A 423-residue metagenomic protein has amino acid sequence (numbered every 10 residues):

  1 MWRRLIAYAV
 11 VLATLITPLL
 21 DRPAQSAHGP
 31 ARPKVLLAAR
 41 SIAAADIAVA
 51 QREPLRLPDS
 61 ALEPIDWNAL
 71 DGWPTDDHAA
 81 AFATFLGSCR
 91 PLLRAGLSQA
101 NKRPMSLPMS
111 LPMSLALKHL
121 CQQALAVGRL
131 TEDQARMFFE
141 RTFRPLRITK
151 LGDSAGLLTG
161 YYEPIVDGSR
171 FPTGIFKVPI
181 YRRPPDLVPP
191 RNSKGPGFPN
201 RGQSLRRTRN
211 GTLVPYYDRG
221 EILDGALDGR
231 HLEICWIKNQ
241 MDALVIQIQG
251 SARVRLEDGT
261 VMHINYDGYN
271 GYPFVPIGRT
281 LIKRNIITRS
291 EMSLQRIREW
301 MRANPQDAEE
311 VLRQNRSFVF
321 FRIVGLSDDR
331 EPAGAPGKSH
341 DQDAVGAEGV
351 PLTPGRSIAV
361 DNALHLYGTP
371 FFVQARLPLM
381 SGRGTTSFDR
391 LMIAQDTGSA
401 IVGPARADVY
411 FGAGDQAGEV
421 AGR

Functional and structural regions predicted by a protein language model:
M1-Q25: Sec-dependent N-terminal signal peptides
L19, A24-S26, A31-K34, M105 (+3 more regions): Generic low-complexity segments that are intrinsically disordered, proline-rich and/or Lys/Arg-biased
R22-A61: Compositionally biased, proline/threonine/alanine/serine-rich low-complexity intrinsically disordered stretches
P54-L55, D59-G337, G346-E348: Secretory/export targeting leaders with adjacent low-complexity proregions
P74, D329, A333-R423: C-terminal soluble interaction/assembly domains
